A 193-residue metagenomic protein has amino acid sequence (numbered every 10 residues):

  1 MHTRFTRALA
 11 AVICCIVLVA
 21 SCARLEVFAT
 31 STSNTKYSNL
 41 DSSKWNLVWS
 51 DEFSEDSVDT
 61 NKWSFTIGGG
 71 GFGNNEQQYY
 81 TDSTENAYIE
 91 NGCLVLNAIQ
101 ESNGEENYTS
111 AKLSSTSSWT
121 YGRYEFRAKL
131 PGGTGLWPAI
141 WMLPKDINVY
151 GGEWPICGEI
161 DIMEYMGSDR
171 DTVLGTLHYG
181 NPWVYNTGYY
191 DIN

Functional and structural regions predicted by a protein language model:
M1-F5: N-terminal secretory signal peptides that target proteins for export/translocation
R7-L25: Sec-dependent N-terminal signal peptides of Gram-positive bacterial secreted proteins and lipoproteins
F28-N193: GH16 jelly-roll
